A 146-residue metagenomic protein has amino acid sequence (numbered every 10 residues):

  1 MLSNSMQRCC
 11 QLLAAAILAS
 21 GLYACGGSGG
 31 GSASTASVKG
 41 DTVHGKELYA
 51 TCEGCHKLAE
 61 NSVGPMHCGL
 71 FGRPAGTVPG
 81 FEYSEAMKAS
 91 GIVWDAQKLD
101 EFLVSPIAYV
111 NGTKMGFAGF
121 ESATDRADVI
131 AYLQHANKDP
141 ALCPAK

Functional and structural regions predicted by a protein language model:
L2-A14: Bacterial N-terminal signal peptides that target proteins for export
C9-Q11, G26, E53-H56, P144: Secreted/luminal cysteine- and crosslink-motif detector
A16-A19: Short, linear, compositionally biased motifs with a strong N-terminal bias
G21-A24: C-terminal motif of bacterial Sec signal peptides marking the signal peptidase cleavage site
G26-L48, P144-K146: Electrostatic cytochrome c docking/interface patches
T42-K46, K57, N61-D95, G116-F117: Gly/Gly-Pro-rich "capping" loops immediately C-terminal to redox-active cysteine motifs in periplasmic/lumenal
G45, Y49-L58, V129, L133: The canonical Cys-X-X-Cys-His
D95-P144: C-terminal capping alpha-helices of c-type cytochrome domains
